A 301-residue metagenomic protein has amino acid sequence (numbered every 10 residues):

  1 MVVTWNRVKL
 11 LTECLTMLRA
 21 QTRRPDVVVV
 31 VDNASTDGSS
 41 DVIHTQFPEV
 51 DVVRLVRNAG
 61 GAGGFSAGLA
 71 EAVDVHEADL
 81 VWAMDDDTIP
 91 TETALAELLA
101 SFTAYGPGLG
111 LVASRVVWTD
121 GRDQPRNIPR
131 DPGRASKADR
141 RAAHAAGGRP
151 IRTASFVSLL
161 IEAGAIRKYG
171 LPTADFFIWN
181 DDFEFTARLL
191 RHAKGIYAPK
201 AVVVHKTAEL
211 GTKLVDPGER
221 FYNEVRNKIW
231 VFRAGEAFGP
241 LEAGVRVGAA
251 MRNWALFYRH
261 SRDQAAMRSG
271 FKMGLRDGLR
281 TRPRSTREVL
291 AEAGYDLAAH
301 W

Functional and structural regions predicted by a protein language model:
R7-A20: Short, well-formed alpha-helical segments that are part of the catalytic scaffolds of diverse glycosyltransferases
M17, R24, D32-D41, T88: A conserved acidic beta->alpha catalytic loop
S40-G63, A67-V75: Conserved donor nucleotide-binding strand/loop of the catalytic core
E77-D87: Short beta-strand-to-loop acidic/aromatic patch adjacent to the donor-nucleotide binding site
T93-R126: Conserved donor NDP-sugar-binding/catalytic core segment of glycosyltransferases
D131-R152: Short, flexible, basic/aromatic active-site loop/helix in glycosyltransferases
T153, S158-G170, D175-V202: A short, conserved alpha-helix in the catalytic core of glycosyltransferases
E219, N223, A237-W301: Non-catalytic, C-terminal membrane-associated alpha-helical segments of glycosyltransferases
